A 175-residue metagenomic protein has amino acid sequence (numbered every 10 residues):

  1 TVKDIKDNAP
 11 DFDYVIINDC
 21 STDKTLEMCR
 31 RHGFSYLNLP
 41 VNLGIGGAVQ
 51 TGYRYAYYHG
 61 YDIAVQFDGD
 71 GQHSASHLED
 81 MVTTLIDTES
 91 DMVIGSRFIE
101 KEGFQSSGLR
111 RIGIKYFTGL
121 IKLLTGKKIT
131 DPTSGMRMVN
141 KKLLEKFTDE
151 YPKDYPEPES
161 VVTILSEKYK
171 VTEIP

Functional and structural regions predicted by a protein language model:
T1-N8: Short, well-formed alpha-helical segments that are part of the catalytic scaffolds of diverse glycosyltransferases
D13-Y14, I63, K170: Residues at the starts of beta-strands that form the adenosine-phosphate
N18-L26, G71: A conserved acidic beta->alpha catalytic loop
C29, L85, T163-S166: Hydrophobic residues within well-ordered alpha-helices
L39-V41, I45-Y58, I63, A75-D154: Acceptor/aglycone-binding surface of glycosyltransferases and processive sugar-polymer synthases
K127-K128, D149-P152, V161-P175: Catalytic donor-sugar/metal-binding loop of nucleotide-sugar-dependent glycosyltransferases
